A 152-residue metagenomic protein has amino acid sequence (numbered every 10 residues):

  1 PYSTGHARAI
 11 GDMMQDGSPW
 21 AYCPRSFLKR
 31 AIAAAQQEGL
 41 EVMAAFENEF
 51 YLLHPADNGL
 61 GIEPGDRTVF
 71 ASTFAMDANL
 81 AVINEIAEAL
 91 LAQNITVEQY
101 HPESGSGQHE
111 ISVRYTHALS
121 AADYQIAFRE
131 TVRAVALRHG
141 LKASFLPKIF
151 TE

Functional and structural regions predicted by a protein language model:
P1-E152: Glycine-rich, acidic/polar active-site loops that bind/position phosphate-bearing ligands
